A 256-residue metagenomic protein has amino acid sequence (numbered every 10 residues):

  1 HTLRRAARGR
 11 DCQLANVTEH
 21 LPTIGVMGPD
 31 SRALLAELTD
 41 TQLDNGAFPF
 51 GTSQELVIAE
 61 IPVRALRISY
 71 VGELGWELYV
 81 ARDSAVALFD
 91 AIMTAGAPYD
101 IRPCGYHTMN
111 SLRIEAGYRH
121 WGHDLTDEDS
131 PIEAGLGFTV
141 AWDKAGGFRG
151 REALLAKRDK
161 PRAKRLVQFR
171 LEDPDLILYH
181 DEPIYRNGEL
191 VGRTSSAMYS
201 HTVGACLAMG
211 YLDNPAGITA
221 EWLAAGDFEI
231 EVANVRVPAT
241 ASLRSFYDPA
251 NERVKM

Functional and structural regions predicted by a protein language model:
H1-M256: Conserved, structured C-terminal
